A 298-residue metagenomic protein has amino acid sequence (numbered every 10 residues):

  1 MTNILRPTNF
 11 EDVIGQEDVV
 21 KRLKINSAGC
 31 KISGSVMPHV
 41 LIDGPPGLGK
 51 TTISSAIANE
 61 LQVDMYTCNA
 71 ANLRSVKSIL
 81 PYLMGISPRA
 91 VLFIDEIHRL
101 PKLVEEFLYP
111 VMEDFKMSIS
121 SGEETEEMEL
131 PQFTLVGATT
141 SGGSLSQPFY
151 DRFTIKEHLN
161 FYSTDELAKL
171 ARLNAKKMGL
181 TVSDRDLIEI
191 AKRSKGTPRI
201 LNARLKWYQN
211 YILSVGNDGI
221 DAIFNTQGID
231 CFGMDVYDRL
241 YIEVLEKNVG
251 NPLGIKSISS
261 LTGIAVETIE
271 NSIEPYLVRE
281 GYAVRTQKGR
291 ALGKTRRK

Functional and structural regions predicted by a protein language model:
M1-R22, D230-F232: Dynamic helix-loop-helix/coil hinge segments at AAA+ ATPase domain boundaries and subdomain interfaces
A28-A70, P81-P88: Walker A/P-loop
A56-I57, V76, P88-S118, G142-R152: Conserved AAA+/SF3 P-loop NTPase catalytic/coupling segment centered on the Walker-B
S120-A138, F153: AAA+/SF3 P-loop NTPase mechanochemical coupling elements
S144-M178, D184-K192, A203-R204: Conserved AAA+ ATPase core "coupling" helix
L187, N202-L205, Q209-C231, D238 (+2 more regions): Conserved C-terminal helix/linker of AAA+ ATPases
I188-R193, R199-S214, I242, S257 (+1 more regions): C-terminal helical "lid" of AAA+/P-loop NTPase domains
E246-K298: Terminal-proximal interaction/regulatory segments of ATP-powered molecular machines
